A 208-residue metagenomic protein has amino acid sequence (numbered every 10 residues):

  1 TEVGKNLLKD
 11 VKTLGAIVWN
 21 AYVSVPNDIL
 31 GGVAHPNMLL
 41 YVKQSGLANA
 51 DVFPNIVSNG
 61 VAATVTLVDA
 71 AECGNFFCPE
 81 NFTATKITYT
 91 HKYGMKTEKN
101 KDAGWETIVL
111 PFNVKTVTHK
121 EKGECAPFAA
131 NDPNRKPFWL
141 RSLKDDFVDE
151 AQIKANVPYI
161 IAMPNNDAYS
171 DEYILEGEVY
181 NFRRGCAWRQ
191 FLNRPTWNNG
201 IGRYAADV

Functional and structural regions predicted by a protein language model:
T1-E80: Solvent-exposed loop and capping/linker segments of extracellular ligand-binding repeat ectodomains
T1-K12, V33-A34, N131-R135, K144-D146 (+3 more regions): Exposed regions on extracellular, virion, or secretory-pathway luminal proteins
N6-L7, T13, I29, W139-S142 (+2 more regions): Acidic/proline-rich low-complexity IDRs
A16, P137-L140, F182: Generic hydrophobic, helix-prone segments enriched in Leu/Val/Ile
A48-G123, K144-V208: A short, polar beta-strand/turn micro-motif
K120-W139: Short, surface-exposed polybasic-aromatic patches that bind anionic ligands, especially phosphate groups
